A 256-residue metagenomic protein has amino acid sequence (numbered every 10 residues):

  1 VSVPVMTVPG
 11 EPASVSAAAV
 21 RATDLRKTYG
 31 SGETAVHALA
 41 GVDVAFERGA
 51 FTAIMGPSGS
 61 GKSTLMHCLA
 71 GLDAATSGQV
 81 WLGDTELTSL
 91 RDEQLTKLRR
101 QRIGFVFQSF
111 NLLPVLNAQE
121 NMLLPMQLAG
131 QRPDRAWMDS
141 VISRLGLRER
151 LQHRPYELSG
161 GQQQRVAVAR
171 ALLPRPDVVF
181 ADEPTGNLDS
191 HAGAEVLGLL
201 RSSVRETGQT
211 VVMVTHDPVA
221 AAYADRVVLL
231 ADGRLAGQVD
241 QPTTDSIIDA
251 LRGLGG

Functional and structural regions predicted by a protein language model:
M55-P57: The feature captures the beta-strand-to-loop junction immediately N-terminal to the Walker
G78-E86: Conserved ABC transporter NBD signature motif
L116-L124: Short coil-to-helix segment of the ABC ATPase nucleotide-binding domain corresponding to the Q-loop/switch region
R154-Q164: Conserved ABC ATPase signature
R175: Conserved catalytic motifs of ABC-family nucleotide-binding domains
V179-D182: Catalytic Walker B motif of ABC-type/P-loop ATPase nucleotide-binding domains
R234-G256: Conserved beta-strand-loop-alpha-helix hinge in the C-terminal portion of ABC ATPase nucleotide-binding domains
